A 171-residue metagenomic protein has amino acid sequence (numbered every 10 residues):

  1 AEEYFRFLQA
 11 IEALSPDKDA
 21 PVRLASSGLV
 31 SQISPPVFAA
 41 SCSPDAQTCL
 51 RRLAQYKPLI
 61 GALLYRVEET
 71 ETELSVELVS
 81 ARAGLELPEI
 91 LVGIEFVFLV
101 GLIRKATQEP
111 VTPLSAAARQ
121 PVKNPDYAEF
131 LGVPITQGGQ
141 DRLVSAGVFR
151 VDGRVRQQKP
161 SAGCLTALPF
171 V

Functional and structural regions predicted by a protein language model:
A1-E2, E77, S145-F149: Helix N-cap / beta->alpha transition motif
A1-L74: N-terminal low-complexity or simple alpha-helical regulatory segments that function as activation/interaction modules
E2, I33-V37, A117-F130: Short, mixed-charge aromatic SLiMs
E3-R6, T48, I94, Q157 (+1 more regions): Generic recognition of short, well-ordered alpha-helical interface segments
L24, A39, S43, Q47 (+2 more regions): Conserved binding/catalytic microenvironments
P121-V171: Extended mid-to-C-terminal alpha-helical interaction segments
